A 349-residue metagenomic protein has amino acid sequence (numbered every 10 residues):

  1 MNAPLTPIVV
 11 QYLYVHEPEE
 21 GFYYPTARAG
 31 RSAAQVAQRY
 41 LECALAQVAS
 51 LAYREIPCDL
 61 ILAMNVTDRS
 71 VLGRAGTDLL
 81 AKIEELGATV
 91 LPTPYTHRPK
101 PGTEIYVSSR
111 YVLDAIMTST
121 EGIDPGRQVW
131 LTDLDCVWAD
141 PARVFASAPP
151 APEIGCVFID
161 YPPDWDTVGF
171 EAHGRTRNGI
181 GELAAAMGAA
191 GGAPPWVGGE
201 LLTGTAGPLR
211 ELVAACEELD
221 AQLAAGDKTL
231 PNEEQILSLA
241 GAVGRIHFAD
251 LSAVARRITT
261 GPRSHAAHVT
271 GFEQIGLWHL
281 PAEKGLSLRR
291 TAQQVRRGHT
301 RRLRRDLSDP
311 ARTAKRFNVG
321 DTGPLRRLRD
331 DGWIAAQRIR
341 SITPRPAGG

Functional and structural regions predicted by a protein language model:
M1-K100, D124-P125, A314-G349: N-terminal anchoring/stem segment of glycosyltransferases
V9-V10, I61-A63, V90-P92, Q128-D133 (+4 more regions): A structural signal for short, well-ordered beta-strand segments and their strand-loop junctions that often border
P92, V112-D166: GT-A fold catalytic core of metal-dependent nucleotide-sugar glycosyltransferases, centered on the diacidic
Y95-G102, P163-D164, A255-T259: A short acidic, often aromatic-flanked loop/helix-cap motif at beta-alpha or helix-coil junctions that lines enzyme
T103-V112: A short, glycine-/small-residue-rich helix N-cap motif at loop->alpha-helix starts within glycosyltransferase
G155-L183: A short, conserved beta-to-alpha structural element at the edge of catalytic cores that scaffolds binding
E182-E283: Catalytic core and acceptor-binding pocket of nucleotide-sugar-dependent glycosyltransferases
S264-G349: Long, low-complexity C-terminal extensions of enzymes
